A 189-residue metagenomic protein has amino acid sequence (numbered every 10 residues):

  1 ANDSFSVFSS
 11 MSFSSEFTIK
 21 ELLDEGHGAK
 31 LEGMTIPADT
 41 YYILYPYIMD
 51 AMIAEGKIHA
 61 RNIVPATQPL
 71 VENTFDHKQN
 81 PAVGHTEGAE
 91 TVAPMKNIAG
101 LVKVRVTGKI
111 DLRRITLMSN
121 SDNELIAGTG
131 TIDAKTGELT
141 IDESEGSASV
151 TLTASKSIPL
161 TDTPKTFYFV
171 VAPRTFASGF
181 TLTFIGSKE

Functional and structural regions predicted by a protein language model:
A1-D111, A154, T161-F167, P173-A177 (+1 more regions): Short, low-hydrophobicity acidic/polar segments
R105-D162: Short helix-loop boundary/capping segments
I115-N120, L182-E189: Composition- and surface-driven signal marking solvent-exposed, interaction-prone regions in large proteins
